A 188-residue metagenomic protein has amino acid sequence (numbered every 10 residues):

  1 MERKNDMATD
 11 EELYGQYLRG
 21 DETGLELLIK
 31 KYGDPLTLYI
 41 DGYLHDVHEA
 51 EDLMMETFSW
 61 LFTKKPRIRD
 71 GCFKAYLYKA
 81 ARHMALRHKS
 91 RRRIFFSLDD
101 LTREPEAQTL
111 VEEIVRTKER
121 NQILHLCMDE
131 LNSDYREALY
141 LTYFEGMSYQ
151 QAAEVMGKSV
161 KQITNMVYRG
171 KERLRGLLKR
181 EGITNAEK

Functional and structural regions predicted by a protein language model:
M1-P35, G42, D129, G176 (+2 more regions): N-terminal module of bacterial RNA polymerase sigma factors
Y17, L36, I40, A50-L61 (+4 more regions): Short, small-hydrophobic-rich alpha-helical interface motif
L18-R19, H45, M55-C72, R91-R93: Sigma70-family region 2
G33, T37, F58, N132 (+2 more regions): C-terminal flanking helix
K79-L98, T117: Arg/Lys-rich amphipathic alpha helix in sigma70-family domain 2
T102-D129: Acidic, proline/glycine-rich intrinsically disordered inter-domain spacer in sigma factors
A138-T142: A short pre-motif secondary-structure segment
Q150-R180: DNA-recognition helix of helix-turn-helix
